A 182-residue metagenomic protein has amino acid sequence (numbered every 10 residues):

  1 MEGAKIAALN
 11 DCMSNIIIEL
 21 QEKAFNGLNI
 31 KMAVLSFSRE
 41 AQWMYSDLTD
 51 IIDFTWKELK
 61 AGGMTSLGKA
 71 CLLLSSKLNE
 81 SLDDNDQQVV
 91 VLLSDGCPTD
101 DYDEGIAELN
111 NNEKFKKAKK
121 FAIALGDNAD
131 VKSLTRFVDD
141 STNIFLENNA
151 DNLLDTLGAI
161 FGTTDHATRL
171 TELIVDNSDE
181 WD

Functional and structural regions predicted by a protein language model:
M1-M44, V89-L93: Von Willebrand factor
K5, N10, A70-S75, E104: Mobile acidic interaction elements
A7, C97-F137: VWA/integrin I-like adhesion module and closely mimicked acidic/polar interface patches used
Q21-N26, S76-N85, N111-N112: Surface-exposed acidic, glycine-flexible loop patches that form ligand/cofactor-binding and adhesion interfaces
G27-N29, N85, F115-K117, V138-S141: Short, well-ordered coil/turn elements that cap or connect secondary structure elements
V34, K120-A122, N143-L146: Conserved beta-strand scaffold positions in the cores of enzyme catalytic domains, especially in NTP/NDP-utilizing
Q42-M44, I52-Q87, K119-S133, A150-T156: Von Willebrand factor
T55, D127-D182: Von Willebrand factor A/integrin I-like adhesion domains
